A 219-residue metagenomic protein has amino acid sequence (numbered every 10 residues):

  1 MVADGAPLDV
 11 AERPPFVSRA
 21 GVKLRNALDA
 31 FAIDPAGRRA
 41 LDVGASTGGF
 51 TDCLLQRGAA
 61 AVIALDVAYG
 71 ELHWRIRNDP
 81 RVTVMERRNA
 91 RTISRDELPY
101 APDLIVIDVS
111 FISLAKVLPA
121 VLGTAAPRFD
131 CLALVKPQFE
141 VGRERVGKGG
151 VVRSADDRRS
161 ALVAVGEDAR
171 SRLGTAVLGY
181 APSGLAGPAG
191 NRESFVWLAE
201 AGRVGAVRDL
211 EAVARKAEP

Functional and structural regions predicted by a protein language model:
M1-D34: S4-like RNA-binding module at protein N-termini
P35-S46: Conserved class I S-adenosyl-L-methionine
G48-G49, G70: Glycine-rich SAM-binding Motif I of class I
C53-A61: Conserved S-adenosyl-L-methionine
A60-K116: S-adenosyl-L-methionine
A115-L132: A short glycine-rich, Lys/Arg-flanked "PGG" loop and its adjoining helix->strand segment in the class I
P137-S154: Short, glycine-/aromatic-enriched active-site segment of Class I SAM-dependent methyltransferases
R192, W197-P219: Flexible, glycine-/basic-rich loop-and-beta segments that form/coincide with the SAM-dependent methyltransferase
